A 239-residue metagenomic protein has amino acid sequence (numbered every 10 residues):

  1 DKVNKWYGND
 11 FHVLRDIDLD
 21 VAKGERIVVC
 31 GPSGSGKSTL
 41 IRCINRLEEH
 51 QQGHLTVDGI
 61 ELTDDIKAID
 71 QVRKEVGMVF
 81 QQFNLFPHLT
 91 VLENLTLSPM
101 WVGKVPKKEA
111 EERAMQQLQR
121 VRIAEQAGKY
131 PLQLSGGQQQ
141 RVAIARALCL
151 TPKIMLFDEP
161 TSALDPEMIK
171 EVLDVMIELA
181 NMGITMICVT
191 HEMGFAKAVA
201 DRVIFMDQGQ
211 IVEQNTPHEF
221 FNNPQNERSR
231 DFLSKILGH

Functional and structural regions predicted by a protein language model:
K2-P217: ABC family nucleotide-binding domain
Q214, H218-H239: C-terminal boundary and immediately downstream tail of ABC-type ATPase nucleotide-binding domains
